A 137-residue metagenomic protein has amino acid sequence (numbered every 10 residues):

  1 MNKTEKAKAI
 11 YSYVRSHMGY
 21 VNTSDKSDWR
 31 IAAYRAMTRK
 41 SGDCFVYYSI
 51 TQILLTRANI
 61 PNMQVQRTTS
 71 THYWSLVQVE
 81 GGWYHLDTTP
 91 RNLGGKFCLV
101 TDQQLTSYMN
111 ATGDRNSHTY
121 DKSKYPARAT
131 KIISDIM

Functional and structural regions predicted by a protein language model:
M1-A36: Secondary-structure boundary elements
K6-I10, K40-L55: Active-site nucleophilic cysteine motif
V21, A32-A33, D43, D121 (+1 more regions): Alpha-helix initiation/capping motif
A32-R35, R39, G82-T88: Short, well-ordered strand-loop elements centered on a beta-strand within folded domains, enriched for acidic residues
V46-M109: Hydrophobic/aromatic-rich core segments of domains that either
K96-M137: Low-complexity, Gly/Ser/Thr/Pro-rich intrinsically disordered linker/tail segments
